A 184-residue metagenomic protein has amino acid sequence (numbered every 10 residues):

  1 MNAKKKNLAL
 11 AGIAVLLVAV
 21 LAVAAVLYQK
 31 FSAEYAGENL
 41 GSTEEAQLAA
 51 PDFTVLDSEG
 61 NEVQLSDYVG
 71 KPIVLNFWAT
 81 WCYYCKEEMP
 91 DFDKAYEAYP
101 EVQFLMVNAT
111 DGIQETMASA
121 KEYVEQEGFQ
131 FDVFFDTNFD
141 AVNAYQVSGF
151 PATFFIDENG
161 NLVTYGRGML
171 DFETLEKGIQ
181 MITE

Functional and structural regions predicted by a protein language model:
M1-A50, E184: N-terminal targeting signals for export/organelle localization
D52-I73, E97: A short beta-strand-turn-helix
V63-K86, L105: Short active-site neighborhood of thiol/selenol oxidoreductases, capturing the structured segment around
V69-K71, E101, F129-Q130, V147: Active-site acidic short loop of glycosyltransferases
K86-E127, T137-A144: Structural microenvironment flanking redox-active thiols in thiol-disulfide oxidoreductases
E122-F129, D136-T183: Thiol/disulfide oxidoreductase modules built on the thioredoxin-like
